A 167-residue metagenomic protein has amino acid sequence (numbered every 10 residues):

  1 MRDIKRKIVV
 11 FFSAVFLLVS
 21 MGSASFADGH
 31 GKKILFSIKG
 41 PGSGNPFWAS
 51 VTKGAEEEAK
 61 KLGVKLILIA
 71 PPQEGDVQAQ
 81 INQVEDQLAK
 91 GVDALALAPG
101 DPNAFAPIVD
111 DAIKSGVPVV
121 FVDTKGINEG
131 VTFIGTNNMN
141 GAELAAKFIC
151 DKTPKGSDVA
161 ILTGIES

Functional and structural regions predicted by a protein language model:
R2-I8, S25-S167: A residue-level marker of the well-folded mature domains of exported/periplasmic proteins
V10-L17: Sec-dependent N-terminal signal peptides
L18-F26: C-terminal segment of classical bacterial N-terminal signal peptides
